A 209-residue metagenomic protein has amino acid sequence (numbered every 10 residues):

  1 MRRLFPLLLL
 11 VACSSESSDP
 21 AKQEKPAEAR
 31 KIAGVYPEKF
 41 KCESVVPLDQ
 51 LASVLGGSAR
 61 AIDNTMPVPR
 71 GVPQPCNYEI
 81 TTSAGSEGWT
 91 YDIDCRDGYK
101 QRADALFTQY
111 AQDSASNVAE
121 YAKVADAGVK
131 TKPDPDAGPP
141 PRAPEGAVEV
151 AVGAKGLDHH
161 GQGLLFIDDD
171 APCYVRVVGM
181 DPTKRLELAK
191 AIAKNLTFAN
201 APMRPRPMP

Functional and structural regions predicted by a protein language model:
M1-L7: Sec-dependent signal peptide recognition, specifically the positively charged N-region followed immediately by
L4, Q23-P26, F40, V45-D49 (+6 more regions): Low-complexity, intrinsically disordered regions enriched in charged/polar residues
L10-A12: C-terminal motif of bacterial Sec signal peptides marking the signal peptidase cleavage site
S15-I80, A171-P172, L186-P209: N-terminal "mature-domain start" segment
I32-P37, D126-P209: A short, solvent-exposed beta-edge/loop patch
S53, S58-H159: Short, solvent-exposed recognition patches
